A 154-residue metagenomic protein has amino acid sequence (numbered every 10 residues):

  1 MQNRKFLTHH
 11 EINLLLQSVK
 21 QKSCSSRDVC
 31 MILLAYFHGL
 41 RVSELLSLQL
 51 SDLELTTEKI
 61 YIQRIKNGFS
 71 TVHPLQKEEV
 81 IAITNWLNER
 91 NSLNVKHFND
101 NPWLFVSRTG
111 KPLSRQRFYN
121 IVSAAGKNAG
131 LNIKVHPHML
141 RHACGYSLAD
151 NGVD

Functional and structural regions predicted by a protein language model:
M1-D154: Conserved catalytic core of the tyrosine transesterase superfamily
